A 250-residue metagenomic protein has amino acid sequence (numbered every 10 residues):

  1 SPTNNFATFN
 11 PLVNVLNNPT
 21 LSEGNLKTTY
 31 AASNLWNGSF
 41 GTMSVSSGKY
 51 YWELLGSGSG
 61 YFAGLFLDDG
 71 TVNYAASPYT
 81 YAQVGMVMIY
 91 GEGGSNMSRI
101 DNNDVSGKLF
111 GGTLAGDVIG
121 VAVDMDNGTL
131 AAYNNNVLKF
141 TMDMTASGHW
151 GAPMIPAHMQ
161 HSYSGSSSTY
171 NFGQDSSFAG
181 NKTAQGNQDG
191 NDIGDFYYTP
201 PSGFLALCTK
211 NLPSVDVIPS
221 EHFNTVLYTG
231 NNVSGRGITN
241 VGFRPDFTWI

Functional and structural regions predicted by a protein language model:
S1-I250: PRY/SPRY (B30.2) beta-sandwich protein-interaction domains and their adjacent Ser/Pro/Gly-rich low-complexity linkers
